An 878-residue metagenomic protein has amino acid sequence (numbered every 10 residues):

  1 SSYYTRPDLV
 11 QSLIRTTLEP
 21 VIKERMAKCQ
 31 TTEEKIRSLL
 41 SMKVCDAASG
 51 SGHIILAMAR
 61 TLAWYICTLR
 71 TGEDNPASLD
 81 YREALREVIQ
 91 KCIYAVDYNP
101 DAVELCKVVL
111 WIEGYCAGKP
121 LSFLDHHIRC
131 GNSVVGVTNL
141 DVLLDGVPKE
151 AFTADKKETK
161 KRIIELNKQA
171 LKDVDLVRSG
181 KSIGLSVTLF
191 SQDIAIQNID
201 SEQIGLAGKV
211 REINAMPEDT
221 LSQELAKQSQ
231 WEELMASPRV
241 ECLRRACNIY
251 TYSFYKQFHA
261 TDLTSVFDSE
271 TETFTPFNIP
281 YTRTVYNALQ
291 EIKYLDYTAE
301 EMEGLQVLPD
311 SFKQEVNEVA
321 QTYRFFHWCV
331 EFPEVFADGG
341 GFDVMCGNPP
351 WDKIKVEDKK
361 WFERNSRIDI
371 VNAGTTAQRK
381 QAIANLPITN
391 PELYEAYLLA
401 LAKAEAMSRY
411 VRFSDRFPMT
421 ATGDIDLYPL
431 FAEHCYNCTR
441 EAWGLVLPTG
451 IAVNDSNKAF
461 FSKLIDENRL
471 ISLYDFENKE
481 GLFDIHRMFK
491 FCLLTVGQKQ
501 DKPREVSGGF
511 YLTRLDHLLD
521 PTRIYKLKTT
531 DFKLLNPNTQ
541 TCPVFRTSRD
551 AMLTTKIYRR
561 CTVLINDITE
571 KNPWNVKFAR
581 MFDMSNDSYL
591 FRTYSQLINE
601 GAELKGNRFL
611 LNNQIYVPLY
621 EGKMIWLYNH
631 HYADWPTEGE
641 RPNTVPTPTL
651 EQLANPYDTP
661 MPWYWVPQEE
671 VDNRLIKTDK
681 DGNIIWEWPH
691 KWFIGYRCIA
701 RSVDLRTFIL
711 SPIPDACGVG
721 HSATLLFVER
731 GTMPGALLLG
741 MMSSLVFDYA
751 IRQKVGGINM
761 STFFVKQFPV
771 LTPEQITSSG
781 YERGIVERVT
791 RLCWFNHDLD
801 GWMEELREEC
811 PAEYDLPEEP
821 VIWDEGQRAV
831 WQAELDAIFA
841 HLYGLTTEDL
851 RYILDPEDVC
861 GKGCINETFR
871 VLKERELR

Functional and structural regions predicted by a protein language model:
S1-E83, K91-I93, Y98, V103-L105 (+10 more regions): S-adenosyl-L-methionine
V108, I112: Conserved adenine-binding aromatic site and its adjacent loop/helix in ATP-hydrolyzing domains
C116: Polar interaction faces of repeat-based domains
P148-G341, I354, V371, T376-E392: Coupling/switch/interface segments within P-loop NTPase motor domains and analogous charged loops in nucleic-acid
